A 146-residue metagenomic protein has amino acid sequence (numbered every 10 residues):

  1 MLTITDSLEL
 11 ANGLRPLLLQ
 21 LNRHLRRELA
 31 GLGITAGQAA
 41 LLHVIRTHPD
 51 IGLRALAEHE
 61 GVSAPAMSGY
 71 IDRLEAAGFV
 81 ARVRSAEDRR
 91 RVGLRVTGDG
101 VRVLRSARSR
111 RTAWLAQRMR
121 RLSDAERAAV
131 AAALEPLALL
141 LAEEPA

Functional and structural regions predicted by a protein language model:
M1-A36, L141: N-terminal leader segment of winged-helix/HTH proteins
G13-P16, A36, A40, A129-A132 (+1 more regions): Amphipathic alpha-helical interaction segments
R23-A66, A77-F79: N-terminal helix-turn-helix DNA-binding core of bacterial DNA-binding proteins
E28-G31, V101-S106, L139: Helical hydrophobic small-molecule/effector-binding pocket
D50, D72-E135: Charged, amphipathic alpha-helical coiled-coil/dimerization segments
L139-A146: Short, charged, intrinsically disordered terminal tails
